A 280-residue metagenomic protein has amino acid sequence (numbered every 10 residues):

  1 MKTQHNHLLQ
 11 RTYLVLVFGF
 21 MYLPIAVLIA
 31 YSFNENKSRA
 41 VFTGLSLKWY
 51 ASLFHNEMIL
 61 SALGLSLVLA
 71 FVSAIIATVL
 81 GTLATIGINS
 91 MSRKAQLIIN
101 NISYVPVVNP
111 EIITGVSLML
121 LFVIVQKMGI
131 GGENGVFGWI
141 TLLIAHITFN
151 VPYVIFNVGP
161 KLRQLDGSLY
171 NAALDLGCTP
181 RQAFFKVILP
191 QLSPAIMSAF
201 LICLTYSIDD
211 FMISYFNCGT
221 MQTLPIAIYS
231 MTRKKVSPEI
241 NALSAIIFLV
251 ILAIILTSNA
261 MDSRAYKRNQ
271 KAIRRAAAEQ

Functional and structural regions predicted by a protein language model:
M1-H7, V27, F71-S103, V123 (+2 more regions): Transmembrane-helix boundary motif in ABC transporter permease subunits
K2-H7, Y50-M58, I208-A265: Interhelical loop and adjacent transmembrane-helix boundary motif in polytopic membrane transport permeases
K2-Y13, I88, G159-L174, P180 (+2 more regions): C-terminal transmembrane helix and the adjacent membrane-cytosol boundary/short C-terminal tail of inner/organellar
N6, K37-S73, R233-K234: Periplasmic/extracellular loop-to-transmembrane helix junction in inner-membrane transport proteins
Y13, F18-I25, T148, V154-V158 (+2 more regions): Transmembrane alpha-helices
L23-E57, Y215-G219, A272: Short membrane-interfacial helix/loop motifs at transmembrane-helix boundaries
A26-S38, V154, A195-Y229: Non-cytoplasmic
S38-T43, L47, S52, I112-T148 (+2 more regions): Membrane-interfacial helix termini and adjacent extracytoplasmic/periplasmic loops of multi-pass transporters
